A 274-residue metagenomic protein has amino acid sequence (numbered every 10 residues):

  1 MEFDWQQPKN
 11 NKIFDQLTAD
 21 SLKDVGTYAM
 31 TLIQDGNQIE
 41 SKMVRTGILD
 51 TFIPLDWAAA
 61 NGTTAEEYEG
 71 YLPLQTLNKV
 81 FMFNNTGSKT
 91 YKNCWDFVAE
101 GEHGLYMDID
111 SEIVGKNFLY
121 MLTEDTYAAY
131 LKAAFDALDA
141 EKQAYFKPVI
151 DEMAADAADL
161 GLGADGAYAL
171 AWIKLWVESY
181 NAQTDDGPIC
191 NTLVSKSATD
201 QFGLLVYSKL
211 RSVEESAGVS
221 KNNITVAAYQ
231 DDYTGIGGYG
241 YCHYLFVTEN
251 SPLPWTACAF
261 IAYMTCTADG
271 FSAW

Functional and structural regions predicted by a protein language model:
M1-Y28: Conserved N-terminal structural module of periplasmic/extracytoplasmic solute-binding proteins
D4-Q6, G26-P188: Extracytoplasmic ligand-binding site segments that recognize negatively charged/polar headgroups
I13-L17, E40, I189-T192, A257 (+1 more regions): Short, hydrophobic alpha-helical packing/hinge segments within bilobed ligand-binding/sensory domains
L17, M43, V98, T192-S197: Hydrophobic residues within well-ordered alpha-helices
A29-L32, D200-L204: Short, Asp-centered acidic motifs that coordinate Mg2+ and/or phosphate in catalytic or ligand-binding sites
Q38-K42, Q201-I224: A ligand-binding cleft/hinge motif common to bilobed small-molecule-binding domains
G104-V114, Y263-W274: Periplasmic-binding protein-like
P188, Q201, A217-A273: Extracytoplasmic/periplasmic substrate-recognition and gating elements
